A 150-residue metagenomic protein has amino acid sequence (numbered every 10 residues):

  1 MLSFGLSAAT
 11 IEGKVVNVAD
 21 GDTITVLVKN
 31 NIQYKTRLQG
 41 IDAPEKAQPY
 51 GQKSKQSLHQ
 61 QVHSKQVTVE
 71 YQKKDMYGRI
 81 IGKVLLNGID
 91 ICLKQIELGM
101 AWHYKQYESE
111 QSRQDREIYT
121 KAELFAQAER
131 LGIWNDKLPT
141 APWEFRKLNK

Functional and structural regions predicted by a protein language model:
F4-K150: Small beta-barrel nucleic-acid-binding modules, primarily SNase/OB-fold domains and secondarily Tudor-like barrels
